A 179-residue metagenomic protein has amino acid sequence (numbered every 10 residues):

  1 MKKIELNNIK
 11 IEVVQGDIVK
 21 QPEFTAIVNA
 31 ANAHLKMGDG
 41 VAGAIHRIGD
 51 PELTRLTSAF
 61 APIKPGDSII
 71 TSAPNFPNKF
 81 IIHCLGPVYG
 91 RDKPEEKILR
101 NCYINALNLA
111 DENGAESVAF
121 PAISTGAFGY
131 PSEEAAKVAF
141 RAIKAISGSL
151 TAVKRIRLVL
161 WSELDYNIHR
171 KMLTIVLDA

Functional and structural regions predicted by a protein language model:
M1-A179: Macrodomain-like recognition of ADP-ribose-binding/processing modules
